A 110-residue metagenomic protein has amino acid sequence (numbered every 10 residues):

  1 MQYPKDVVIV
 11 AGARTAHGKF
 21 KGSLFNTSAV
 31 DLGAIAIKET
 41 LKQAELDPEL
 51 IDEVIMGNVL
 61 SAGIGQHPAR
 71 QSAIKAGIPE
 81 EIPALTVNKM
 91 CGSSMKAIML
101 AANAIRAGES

Functional and structural regions predicted by a protein language model:
M1-I82: Conserved "HGTGT" condensation-loop signature of ketosynthase/thiolase-family condensing enzymes that catalyze
G65, A84-S93: Active-site nucleophile and cofactor-binding loops and adjacent substrate-binding regions of central metabolic enzymes
A69, A73, A84, M95-I98 (+1 more regions): Generic internal hydrophobic packing segments that stabilize the cores of diverse globular domains
K89-S110: Active-site-proximal alpha-helical scaffold in enzymes
